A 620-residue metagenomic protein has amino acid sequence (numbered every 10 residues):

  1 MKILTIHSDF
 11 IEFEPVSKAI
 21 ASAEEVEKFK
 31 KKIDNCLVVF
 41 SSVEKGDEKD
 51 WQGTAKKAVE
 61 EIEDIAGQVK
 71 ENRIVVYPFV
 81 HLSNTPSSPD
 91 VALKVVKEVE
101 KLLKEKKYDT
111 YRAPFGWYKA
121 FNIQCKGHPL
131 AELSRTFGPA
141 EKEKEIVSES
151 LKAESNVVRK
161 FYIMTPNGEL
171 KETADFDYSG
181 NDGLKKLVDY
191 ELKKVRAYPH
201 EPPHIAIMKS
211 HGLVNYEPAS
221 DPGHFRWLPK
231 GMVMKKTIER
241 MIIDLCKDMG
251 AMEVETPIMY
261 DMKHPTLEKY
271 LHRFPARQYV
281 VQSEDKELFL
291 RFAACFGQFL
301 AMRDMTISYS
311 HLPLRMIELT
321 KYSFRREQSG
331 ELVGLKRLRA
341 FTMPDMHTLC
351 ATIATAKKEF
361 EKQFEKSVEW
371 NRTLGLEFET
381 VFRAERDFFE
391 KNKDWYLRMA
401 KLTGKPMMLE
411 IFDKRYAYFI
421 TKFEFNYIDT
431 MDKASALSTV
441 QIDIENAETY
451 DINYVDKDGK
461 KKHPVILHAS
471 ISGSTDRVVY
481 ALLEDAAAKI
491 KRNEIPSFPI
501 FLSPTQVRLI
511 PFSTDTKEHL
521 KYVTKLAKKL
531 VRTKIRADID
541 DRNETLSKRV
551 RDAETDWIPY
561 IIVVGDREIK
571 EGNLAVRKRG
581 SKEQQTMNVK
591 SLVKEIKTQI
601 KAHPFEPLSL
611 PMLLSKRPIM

Functional and structural regions predicted by a protein language model:
M1-G53, E60-I65, V75-P89, L93-E327 (+3 more regions): Auxiliary tRNA-acceptor-end handling modules of aminoacyl-tRNA synthetases
I11-E14, A19-S22, L130, V589-M620: Phospho-regulatory, Ser/Thr- and acidic-rich intrinsically disordered linkers and terminal tails that flank modular
T54-G67, K491-E494, E544-V550: A short, acidic, amphipathic alpha-helical segment used as a generic capping/interface helix at domain edges
K70-P86, G375-T380, S503-L509: Short glycine-rich, basic-tinged beta-strand/loop micro-motifs
V75, T110, A527-I596: C-terminal structured "cap/appendage" subdomains that terminate the fold
L102-P114, W370-E379, R386-E390, I535 (+1 more regions): Flexible helix-coil linker/hinge segments at domain or subdomain boundaries
W117-A120, M259-K263, G297, Y416-Y418 (+2 more regions): Short acidic loop-to-helix transition motifs that present clustered carboxylates
G231-P504, F512-K525, K529: Structured aminoacyl-transfer and RNA-binding surfaces used for tRNA recognition/handling in the translation apparatus
